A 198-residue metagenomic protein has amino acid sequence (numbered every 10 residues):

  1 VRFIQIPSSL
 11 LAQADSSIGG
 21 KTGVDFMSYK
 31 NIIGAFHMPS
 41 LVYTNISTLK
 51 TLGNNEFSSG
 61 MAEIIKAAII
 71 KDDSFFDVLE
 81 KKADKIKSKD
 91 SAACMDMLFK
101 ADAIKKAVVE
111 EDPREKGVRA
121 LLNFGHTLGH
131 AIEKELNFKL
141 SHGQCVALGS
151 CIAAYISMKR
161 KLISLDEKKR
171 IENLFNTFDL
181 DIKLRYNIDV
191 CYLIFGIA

Functional and structural regions predicted by a protein language model:
V1, L52-G60, L122-N123, G129 (+1 more regions): Short secondary-structure transition/capping segments
V1-K82: A glycine/threonine-rich phosphate-anchoring loop and its flanking beta-alpha core in nucleotide/phosphate-binding
L11, K116, V190: Positions that flank functional sites
Q13-A14, R119, F175, L193: Short secondary-structure boundary/hinge segments and terminal tails
K50, F178-L184, C191-A198: Phosphate/ribose-recognition catalytic cores of enzymes acting on nucleotide-derived substrates
E56, G60, S74-V78, A93-D96 (+2 more regions): Exposed alpha-helical structural elements
K81-N187: Active-site segments that bind and position negatively charged phosphate/pyrophosphate groups
